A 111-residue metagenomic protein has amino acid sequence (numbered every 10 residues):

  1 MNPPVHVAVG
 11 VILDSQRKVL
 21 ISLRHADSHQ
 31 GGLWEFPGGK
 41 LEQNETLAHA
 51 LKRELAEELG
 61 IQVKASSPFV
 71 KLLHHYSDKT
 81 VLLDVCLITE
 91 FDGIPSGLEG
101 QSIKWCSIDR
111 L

Functional and structural regions predicted by a protein language model:
M1-V19, K40, K71: Conserved N-terminal beta-strand and adjoining loop/helix that marks the start of the Nudix/MutT-like hydrolase domain
V5, D14, Q62, V70-I94 (+1 more regions): Active-site-adjacent beta-strand/loop module that shapes the phosphate/pyrophosphate-binding cleft
K18-E57: Conserved Nudix-box catalytic region and its N-terminal flanking loop in Nudix hydrolases and closely related
E58-A65: Short secondary-structure junctions
